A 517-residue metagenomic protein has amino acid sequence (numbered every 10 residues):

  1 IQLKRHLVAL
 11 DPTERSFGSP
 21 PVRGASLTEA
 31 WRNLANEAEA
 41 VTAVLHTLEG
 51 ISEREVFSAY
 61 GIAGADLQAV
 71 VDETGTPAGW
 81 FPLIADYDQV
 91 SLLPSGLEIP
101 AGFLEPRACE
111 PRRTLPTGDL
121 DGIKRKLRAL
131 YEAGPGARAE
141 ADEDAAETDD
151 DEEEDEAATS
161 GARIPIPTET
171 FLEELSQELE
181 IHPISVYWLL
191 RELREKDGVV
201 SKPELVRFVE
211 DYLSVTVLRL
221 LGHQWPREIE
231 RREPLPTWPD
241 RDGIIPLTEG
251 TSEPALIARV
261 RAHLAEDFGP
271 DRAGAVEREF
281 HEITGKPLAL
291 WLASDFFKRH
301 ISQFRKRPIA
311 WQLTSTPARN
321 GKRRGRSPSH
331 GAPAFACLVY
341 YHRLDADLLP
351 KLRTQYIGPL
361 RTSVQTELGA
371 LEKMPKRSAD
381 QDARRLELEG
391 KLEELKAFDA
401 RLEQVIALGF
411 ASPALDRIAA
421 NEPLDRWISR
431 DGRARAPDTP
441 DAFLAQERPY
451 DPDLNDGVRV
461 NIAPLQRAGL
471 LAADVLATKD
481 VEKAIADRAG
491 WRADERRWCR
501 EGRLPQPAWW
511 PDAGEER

Functional and structural regions predicted by a protein language model:
I1-F57, P350-R353, R361, Q365-K376: Extended amphipathic alpha-helical segments enriched in small hydrophobics
R54-F57, A65-R517: Terminal accessory regions of large proteins
Y60: Active-site-proximal loop/hinge segments that shape catalytic or ion-binding/gating pockets
